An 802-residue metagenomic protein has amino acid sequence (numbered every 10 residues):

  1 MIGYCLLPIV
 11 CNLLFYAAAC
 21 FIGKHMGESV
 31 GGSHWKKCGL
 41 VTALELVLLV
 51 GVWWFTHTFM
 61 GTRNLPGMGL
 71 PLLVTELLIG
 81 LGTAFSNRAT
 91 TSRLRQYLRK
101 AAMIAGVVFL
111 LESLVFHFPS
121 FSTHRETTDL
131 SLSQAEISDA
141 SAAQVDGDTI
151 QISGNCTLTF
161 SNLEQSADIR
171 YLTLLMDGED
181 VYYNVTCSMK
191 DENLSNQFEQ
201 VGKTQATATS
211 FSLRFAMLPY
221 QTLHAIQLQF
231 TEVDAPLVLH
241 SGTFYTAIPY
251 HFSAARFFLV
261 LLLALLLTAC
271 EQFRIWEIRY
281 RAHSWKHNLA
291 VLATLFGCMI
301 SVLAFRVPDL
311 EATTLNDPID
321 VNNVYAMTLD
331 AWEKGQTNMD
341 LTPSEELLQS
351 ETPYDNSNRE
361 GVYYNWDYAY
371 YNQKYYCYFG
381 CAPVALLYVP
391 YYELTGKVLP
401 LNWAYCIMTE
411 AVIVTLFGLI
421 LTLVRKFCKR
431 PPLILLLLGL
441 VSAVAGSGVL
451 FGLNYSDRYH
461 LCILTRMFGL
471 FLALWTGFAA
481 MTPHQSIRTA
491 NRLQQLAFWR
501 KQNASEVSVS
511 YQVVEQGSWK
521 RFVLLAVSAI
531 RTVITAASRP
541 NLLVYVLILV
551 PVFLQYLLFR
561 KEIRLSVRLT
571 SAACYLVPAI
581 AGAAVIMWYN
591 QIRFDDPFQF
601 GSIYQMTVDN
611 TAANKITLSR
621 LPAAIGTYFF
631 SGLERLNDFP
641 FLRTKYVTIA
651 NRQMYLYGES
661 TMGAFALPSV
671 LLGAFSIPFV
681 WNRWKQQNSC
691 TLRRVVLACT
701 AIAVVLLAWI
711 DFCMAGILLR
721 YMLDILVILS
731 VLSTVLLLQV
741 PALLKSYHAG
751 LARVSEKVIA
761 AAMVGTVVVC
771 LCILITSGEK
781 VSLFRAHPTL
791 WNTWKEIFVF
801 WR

Functional and structural regions predicted by a protein language model:
Y4-V41, M68-F118, A255-V321, L436 (+2 more regions): Start-transfer (signal-anchor) and selected internal transmembrane alpha helices of multi-pass inner/ER membrane
F15-G23, Y646, A650-R694: Hydrophobic, aromatic-rich transmembrane alpha-helices and their immediate juxtamembrane boundary segments
C38-W54, L437-V444, L524-I530, Q687-D711: Transmembrane alpha-helix segments characteristic of polytopic inner-membrane glycan-assembly/cell-envelope
L81, T465-L493, I728-L732: Specific aromatic-rich, kink-prone transmembrane helix
K334-F379, V444-N454, D609-T611, K615 (+1 more regions): Interfacial juxtamembrane loops and adjacent helix segments that form the catalytic/substrate-binding surfaces
K397-K429, L472, T476: Transmembrane-helix motifs of polytopic, lipid-linked glycan transferases
F471, Q512-G517, R521-R539, V546 (+2 more regions): Membrane-interface alpha helices of multi-pass inner-membrane proteins
Y545-I580: Perimembrane helix-loop-helix junctions
